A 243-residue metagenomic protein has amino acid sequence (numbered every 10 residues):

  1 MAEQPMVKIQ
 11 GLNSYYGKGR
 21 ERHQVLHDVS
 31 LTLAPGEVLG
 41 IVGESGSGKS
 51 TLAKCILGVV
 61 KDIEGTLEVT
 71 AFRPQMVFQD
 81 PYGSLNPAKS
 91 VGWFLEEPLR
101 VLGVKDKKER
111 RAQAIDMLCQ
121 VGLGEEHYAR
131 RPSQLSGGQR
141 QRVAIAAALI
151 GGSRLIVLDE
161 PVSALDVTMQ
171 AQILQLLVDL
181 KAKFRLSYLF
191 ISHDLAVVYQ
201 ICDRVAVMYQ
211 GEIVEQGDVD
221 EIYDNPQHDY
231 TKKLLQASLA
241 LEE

Functional and structural regions predicted by a protein language model:
V42-E44: The feature captures the beta-strand-to-loop junction immediately N-terminal to the Walker
E109-E126, L235-Q236: Conserved ABC ATPase "signature" region
R131-L135, Q139: Conserved ABC ATPase signature
I150-R154: A short, proline-enriched helix->beta-strand linker immediately N-terminal to the Walker B motif in ABC-type P-loop
V198-Q200: A short, surface-exposed alpha-helical micro-motif characterized by mixed small hydrophobic and charged/polar residues
